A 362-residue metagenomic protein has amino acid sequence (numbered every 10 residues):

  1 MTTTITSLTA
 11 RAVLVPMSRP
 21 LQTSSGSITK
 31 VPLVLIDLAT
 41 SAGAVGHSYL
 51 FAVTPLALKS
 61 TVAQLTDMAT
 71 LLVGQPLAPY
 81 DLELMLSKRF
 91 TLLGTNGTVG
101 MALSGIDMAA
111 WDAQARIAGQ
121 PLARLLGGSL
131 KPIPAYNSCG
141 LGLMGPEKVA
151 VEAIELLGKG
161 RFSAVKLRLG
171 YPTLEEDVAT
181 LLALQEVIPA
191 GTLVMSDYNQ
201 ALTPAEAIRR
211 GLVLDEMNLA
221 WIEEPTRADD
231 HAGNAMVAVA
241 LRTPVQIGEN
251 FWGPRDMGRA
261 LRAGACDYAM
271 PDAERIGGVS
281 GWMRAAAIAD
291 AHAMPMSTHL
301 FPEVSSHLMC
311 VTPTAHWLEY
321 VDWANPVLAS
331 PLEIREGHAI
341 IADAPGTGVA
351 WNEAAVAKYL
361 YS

Functional and structural regions predicted by a protein language model:
T3-M17, S27-L33, S297-S362: Flexible C-terminal active-site loop/helix
I5, I36, G43, I106 (+8 more regions): Conserved, mostly hydrophobic/aromatic
S7, A39-I117: Metal- or metallocofactor-binding catalytic centers and their adjacent structured scaffolds across diverse enzyme
I36, H47, H292-M296: Ligand-binding pocket scaffold of soluble enzyme catalytic domains
M68, D81, L212, N218 (+1 more regions): Shared catalytic-loop signature of beta/alpha-barrel
G127-L241: Metal-dependent enolase-superfamily TIM-barrel catalytic cores that perform enediolate-based chemistry
